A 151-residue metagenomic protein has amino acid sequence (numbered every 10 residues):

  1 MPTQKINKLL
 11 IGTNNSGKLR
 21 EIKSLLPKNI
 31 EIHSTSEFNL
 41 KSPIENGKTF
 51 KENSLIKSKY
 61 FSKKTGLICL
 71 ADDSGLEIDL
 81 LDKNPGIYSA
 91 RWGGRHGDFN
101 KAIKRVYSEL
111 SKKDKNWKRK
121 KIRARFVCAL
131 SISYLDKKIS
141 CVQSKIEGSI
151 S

Functional and structural regions predicted by a protein language model:
P2-L10, S16-S151: Anionic-ligand binding patches
